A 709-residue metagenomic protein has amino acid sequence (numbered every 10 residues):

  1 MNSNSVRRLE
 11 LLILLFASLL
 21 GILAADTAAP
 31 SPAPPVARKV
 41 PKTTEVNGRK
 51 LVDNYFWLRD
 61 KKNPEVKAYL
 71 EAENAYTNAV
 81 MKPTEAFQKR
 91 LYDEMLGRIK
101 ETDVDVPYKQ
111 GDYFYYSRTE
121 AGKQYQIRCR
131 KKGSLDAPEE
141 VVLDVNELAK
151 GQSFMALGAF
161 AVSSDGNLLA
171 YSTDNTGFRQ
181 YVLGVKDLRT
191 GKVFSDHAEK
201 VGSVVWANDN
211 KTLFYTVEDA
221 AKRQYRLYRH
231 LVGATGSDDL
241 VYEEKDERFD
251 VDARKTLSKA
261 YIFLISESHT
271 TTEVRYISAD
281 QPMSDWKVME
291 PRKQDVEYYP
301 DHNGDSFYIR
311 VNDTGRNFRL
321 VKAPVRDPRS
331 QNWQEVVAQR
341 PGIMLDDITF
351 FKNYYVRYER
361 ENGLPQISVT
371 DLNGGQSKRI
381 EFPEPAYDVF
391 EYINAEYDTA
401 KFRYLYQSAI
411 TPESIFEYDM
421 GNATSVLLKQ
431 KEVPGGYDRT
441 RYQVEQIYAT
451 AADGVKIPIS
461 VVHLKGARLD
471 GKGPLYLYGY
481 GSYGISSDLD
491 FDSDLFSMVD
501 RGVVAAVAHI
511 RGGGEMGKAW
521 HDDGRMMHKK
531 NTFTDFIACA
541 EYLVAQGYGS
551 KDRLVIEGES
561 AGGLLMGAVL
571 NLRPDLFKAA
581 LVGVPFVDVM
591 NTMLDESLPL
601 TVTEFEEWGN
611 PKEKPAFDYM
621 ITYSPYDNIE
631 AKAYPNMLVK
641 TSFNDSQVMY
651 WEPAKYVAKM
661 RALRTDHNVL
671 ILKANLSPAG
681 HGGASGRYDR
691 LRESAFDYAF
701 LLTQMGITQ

Functional and structural regions predicted by a protein language model:
E10-I22: Bacterial N-terminal signal peptides
P30-T84, L91-Y92: Mature N-terminal segment immediately following signal peptide/propeptide cleavage in secreted/periplasmic
P64, A68-A161, S172, F249-H302 (+9 more regions): Non-catalytic accessory segments flanking enzyme active sites
F114, G166-L169, L213, I262 (+3 more regions): Hydrophobic beta-strand positions that form the internal "hydrophobic ladder" of WD40/Gbeta-like beta-propeller blades
C129-K132, G184-D187, Y228-G233, Y276-A279 (+2 more regions): Beta-propeller blade signature
E139-A159, A170-T173, G177-V217, A221-Y228 (+1 more regions): Asp-box/WD-like beta-propeller blade repeats and closely related beta-sheet repeat scaffolds
L143-F160, Y171-R179, R189-K192, Y418-T424 (+6 more regions): Cap/lid segment of the alpha/beta-hydrolase catalytic domain
V507-Q709: Active-site-proximal cap/loop segments of hydrolase catalytic domains
